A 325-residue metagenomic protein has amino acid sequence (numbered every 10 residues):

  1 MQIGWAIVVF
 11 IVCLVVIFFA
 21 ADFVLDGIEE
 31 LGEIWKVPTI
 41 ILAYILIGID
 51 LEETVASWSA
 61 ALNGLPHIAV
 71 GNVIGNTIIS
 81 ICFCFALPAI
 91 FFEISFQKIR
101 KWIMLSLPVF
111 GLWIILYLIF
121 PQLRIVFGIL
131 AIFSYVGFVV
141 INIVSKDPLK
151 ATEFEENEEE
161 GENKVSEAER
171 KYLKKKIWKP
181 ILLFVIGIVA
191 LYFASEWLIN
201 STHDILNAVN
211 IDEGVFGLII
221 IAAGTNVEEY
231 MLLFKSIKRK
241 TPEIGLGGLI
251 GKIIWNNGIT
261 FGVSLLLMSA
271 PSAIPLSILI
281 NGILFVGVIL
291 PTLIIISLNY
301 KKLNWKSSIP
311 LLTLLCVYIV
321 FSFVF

Functional and structural regions predicted by a protein language model:
M1-F325: Hydrophobic alpha-helical segments, chiefly the membrane-spanning helices and signal/signal-anchor peptides
